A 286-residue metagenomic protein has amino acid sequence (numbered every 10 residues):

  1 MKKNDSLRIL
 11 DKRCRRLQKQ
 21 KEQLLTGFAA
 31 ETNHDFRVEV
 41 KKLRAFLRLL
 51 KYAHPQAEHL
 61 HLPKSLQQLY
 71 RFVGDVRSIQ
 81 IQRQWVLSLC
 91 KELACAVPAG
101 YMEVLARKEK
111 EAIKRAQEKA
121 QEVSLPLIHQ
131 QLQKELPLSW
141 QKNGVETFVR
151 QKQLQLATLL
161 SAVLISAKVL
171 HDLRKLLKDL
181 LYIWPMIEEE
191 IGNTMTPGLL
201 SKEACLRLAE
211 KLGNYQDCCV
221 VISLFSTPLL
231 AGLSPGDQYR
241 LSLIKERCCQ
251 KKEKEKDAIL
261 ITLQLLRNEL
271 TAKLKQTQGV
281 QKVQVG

Functional and structural regions predicted by a protein language model:
M1-G286: Function-determining surface determinants
